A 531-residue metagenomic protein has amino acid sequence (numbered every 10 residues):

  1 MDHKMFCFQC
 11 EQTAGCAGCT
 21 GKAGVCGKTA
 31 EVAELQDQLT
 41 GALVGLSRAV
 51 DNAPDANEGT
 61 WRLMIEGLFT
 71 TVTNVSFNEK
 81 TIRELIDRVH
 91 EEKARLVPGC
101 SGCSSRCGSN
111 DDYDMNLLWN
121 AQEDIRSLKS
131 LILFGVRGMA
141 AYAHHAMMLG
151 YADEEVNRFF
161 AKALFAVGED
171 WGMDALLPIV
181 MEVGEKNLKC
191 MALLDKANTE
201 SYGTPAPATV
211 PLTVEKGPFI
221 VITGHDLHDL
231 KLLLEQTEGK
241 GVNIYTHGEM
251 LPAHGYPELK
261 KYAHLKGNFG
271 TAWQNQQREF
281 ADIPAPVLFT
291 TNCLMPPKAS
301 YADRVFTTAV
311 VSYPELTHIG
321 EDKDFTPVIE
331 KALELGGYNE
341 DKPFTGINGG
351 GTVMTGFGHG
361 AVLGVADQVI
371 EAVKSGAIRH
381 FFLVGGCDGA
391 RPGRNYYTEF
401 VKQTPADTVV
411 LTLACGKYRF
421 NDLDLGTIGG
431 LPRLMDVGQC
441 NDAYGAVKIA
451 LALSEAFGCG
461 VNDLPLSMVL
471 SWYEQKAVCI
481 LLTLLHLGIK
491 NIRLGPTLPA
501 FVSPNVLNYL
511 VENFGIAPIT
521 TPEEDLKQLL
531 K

Functional and structural regions predicted by a protein language model:
D2-G217, V221, G241, G248-L251 (+1 more regions): Long, compositionally biased, glycine/small-hydrophobic-enriched stretches that function as flexible linkers, tethers
D2-V32, Q36, G41-G45, E182-K531: Anaerobic metallocofactor- and corrinoid-dependent redox/one-carbon enzyme cores, especially those from methanogenesis
